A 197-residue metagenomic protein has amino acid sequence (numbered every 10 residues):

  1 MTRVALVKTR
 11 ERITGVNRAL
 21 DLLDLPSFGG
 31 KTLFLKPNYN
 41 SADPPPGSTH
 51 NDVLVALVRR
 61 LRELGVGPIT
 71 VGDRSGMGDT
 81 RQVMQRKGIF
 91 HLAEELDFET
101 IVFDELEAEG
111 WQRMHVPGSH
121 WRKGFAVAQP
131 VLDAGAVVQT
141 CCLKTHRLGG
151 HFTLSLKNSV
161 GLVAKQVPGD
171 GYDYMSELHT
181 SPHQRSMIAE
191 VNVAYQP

Functional and structural regions predicted by a protein language model:
M1-P197: N-terminal and secondary-structure boundary signal
